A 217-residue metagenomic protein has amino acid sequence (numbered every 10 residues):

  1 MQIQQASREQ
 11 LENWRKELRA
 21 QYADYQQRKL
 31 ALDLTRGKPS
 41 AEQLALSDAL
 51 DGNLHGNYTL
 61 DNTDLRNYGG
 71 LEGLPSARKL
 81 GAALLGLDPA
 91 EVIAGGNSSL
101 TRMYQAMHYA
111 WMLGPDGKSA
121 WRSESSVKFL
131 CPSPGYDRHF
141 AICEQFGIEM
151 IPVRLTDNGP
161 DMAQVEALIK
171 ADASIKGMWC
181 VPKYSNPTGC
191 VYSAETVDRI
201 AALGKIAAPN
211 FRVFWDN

Functional and structural regions predicted by a protein language model:
Q2-E72, S76, L80-A83: N-terminal "arm"/small-domain region of PLP-dependent enzymes with the aminotransferase-like
T63-P209, F214: Conserved core of the PLP fold type I
N217: Walker B catalytic acidic pair
